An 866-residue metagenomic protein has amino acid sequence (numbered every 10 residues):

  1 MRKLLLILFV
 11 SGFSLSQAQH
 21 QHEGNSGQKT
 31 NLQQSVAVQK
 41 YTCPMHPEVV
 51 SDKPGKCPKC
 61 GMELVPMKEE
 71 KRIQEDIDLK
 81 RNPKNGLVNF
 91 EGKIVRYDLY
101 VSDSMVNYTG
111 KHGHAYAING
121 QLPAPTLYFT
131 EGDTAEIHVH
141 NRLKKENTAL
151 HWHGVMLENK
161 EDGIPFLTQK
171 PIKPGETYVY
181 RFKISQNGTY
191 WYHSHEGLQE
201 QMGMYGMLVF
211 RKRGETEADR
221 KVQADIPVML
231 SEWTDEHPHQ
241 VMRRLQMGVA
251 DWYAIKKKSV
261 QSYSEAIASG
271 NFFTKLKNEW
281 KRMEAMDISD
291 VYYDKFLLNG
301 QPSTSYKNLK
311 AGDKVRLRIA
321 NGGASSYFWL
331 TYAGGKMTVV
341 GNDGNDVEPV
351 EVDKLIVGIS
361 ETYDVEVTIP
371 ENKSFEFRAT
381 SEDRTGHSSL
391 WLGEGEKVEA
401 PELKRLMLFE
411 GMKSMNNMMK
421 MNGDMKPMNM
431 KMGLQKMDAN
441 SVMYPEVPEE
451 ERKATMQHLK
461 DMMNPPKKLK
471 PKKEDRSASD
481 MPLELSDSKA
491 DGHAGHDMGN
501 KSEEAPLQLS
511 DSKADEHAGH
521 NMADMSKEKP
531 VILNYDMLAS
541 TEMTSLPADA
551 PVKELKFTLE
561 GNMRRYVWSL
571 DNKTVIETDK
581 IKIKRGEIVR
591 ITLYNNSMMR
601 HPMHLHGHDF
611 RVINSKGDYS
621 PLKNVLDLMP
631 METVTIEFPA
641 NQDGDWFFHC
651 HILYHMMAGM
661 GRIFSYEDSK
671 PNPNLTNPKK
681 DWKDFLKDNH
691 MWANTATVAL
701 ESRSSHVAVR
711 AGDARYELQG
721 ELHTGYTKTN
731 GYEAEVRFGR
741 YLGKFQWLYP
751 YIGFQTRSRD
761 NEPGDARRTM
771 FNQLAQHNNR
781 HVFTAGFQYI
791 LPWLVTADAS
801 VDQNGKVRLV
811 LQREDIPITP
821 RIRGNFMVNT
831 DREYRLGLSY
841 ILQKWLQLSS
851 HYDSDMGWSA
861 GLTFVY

Functional and structural regions predicted by a protein language model:
M1-S26: Bacterial Sec-dependent N-terminal signal peptides
C43, C57: Short cysteine-rich clusters marking metal-coordination/redox-active sites
K68-I359, V365-E366, E396-M437, S486 (+9 more regions): Histidine-centered copper-binding motifs that mark active-site loops of extracellular/periplasmic copper enzymes
G163-P165, D618, N677, Y732-V736 (+3 more regions): Outer-membrane beta-barrel translocator domains and adjoining extracellular loop/strand segments of Gram-negative
D364, R590, T635, H706-A708 (+5 more regions): Membrane-embedded beta-strand positions in outer-membrane beta-barrel channels/transporters
D668-K728, D760-P763, H781-A785, Y834 (+1 more regions): Outer-membrane beta-barrel initiation region
W692-E701, R715-Y726, V736, W747-S758 (+7 more regions): Transmembrane beta-strand segments that form the barrel wall of outer-membrane beta-barrel proteins
L836-I841, S854-Y866: Outer-membrane beta-barrel "beta-signal"
